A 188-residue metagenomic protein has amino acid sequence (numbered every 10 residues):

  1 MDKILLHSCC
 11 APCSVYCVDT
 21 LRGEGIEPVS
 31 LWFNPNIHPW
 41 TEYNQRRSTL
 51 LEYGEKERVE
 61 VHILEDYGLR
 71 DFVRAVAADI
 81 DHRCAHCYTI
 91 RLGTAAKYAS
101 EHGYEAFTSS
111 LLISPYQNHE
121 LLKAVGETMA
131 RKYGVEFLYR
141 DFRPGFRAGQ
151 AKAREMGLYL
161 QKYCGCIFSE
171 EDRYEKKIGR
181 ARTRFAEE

Functional and structural regions predicted by a protein language model:
M1-E188: Nucleotide-activated chemistry modules centered on ATP-dependent adenylation/adenylyltransferase
